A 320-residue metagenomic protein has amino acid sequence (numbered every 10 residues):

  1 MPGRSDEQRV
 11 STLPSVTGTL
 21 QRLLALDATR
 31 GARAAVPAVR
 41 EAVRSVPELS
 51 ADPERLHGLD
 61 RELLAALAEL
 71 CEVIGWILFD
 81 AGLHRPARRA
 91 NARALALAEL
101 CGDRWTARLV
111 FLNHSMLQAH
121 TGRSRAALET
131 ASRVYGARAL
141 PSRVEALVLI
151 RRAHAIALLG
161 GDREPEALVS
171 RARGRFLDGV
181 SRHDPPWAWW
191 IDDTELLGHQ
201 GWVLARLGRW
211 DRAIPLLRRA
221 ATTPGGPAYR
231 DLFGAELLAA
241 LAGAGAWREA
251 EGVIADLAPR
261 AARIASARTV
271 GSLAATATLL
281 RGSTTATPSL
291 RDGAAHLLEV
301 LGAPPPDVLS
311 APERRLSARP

Functional and structural regions predicted by a protein language model:
R4-S5: Extended, low-complexity intrinsically disordered regions enriched in serine/proline/glycine/threonine
Q8-R9, L13-P320: Conserved binding/catalytic microenvironments
